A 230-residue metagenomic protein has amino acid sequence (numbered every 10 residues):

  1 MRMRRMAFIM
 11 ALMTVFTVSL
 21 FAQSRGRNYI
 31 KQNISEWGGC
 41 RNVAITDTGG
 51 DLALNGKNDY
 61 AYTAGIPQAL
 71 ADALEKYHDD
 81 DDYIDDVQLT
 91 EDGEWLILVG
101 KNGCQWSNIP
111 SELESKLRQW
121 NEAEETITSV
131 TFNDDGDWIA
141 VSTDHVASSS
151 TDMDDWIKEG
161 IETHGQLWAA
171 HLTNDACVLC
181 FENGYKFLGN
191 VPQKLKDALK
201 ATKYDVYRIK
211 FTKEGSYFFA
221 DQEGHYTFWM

Functional and structural regions predicted by a protein language model:
M1-M3: N-terminal secretory signal peptides that target proteins for export/translocation
M6-F16: Sec-dependent N-terminal signal peptides
V18-A22: Sec/Tat signal peptide C-region and signal peptidase I cleavage site
Q23-M230: Trp/Gly-enriched beta-strand/coil motifs that build multi-repeat beta-propeller-like domains and related W-rich binding
